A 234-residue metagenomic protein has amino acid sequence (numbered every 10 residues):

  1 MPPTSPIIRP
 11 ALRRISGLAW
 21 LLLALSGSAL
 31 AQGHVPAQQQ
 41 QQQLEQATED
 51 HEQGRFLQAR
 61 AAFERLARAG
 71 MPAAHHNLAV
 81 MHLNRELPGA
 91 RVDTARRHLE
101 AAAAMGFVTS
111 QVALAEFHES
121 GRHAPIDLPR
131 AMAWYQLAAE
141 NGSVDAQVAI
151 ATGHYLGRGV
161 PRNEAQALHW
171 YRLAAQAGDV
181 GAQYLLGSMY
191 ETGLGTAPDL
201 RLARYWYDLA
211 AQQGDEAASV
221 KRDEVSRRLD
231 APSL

Functional and structural regions predicted by a protein language model:
M1-A11: N-terminal secretory signal peptides that target proteins for export/translocation
V35, P198-L200, W206-L234: Terminal, low-structured helical/coil segments at or just beyond the last alpha-helical repeat
Q38, A69-M71, N84-E86, A104-F107 (+7 more regions): Short helix-capping/linker turns of helical repeat alpha-solenoids
Q41-A69, E116: Alpha-helical segment of the N-proximal tetratricopeptide repeat
Q43-D50, N77-N84, A113-S120, A149-L156 (+3 more regions): Hydrophobic face of amphipathic alpha-helices that form TPR/SEL1-like repeat modules and related alpha-solenoid
Q53-A61, P88-H98, P125-W134, P161-W170 (+1 more regions): Structural signature of tandem alpha-helical TPR/SEL1-like repeats, specifically the intra-repeat loop/turn
H76-N77, V112-A113, L128, V148-A149 (+4 more regions): Alpha-solenoid helical repeat scaffolds
E100, V108, A113-S120, P129 (+1 more regions): Alpha-helical adaptor scaffolds
